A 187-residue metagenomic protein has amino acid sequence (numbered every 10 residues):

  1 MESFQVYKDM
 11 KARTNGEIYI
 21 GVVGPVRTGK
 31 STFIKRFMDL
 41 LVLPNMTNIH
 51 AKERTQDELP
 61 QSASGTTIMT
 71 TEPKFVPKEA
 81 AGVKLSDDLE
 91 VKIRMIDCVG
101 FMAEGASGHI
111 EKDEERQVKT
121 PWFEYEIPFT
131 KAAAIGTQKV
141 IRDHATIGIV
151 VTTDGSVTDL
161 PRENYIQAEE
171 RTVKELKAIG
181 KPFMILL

Functional and structural regions predicted by a protein language model:
M1-E124, R142: Conserved G1/Walker A P-loop phosphate-binding module
G82, S86-D88, K112-L187: Conserved C-terminal guanine-recognition region of P-loop GTPase G domains, centered on the G4
